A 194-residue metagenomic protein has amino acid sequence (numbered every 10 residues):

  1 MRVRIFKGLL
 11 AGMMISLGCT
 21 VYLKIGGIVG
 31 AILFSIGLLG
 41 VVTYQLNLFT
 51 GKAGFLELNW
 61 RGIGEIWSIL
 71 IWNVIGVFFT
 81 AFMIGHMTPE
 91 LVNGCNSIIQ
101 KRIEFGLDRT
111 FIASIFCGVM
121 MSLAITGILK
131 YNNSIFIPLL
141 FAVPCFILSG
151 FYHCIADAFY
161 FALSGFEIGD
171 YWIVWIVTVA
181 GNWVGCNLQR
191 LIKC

Functional and structural regions predicted by a protein language model:
M1-C194: Alpha-helical transmembrane segments and their helix-helix packing motifs
